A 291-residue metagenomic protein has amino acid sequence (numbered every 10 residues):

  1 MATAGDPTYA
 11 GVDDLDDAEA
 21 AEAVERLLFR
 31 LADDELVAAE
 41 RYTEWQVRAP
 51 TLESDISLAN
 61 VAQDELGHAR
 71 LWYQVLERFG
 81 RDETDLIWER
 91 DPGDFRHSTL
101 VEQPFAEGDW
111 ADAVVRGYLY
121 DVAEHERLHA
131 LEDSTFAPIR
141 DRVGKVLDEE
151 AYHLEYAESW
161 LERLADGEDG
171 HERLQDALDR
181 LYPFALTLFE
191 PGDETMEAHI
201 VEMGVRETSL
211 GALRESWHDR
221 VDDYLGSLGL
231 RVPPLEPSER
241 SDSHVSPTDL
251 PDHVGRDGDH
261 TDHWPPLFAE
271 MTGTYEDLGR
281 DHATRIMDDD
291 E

Functional and structural regions predicted by a protein language model:
Y9-F29, I87-R116, L181-E207: Acidic/His metal-coordination segments adjacent to aromatic residues that form catalytic metal sites in metalloenzymes
A23-R30, A49-H68, P138-E150: Alpha-helical scaffold segments that form or flank carboxylate-/histidine-based iron centers
R26, V75, E102, A130 (+4 more regions): Domain-scale activation on soluble regions of proteins
A38-N60, A123-R140: Helix-loop segments that flank and shape redox-cofactor active sites
A62-P92, A157-L161: Conserved alpha-helical segments that form or flank metal/cofactor-binding pockets of metalloenzymes
V101-Y156: Internal, conserved structured core segments that host functional sites
P138-H199: A contiguous pocket-lining binding segment that forms or flanks enzyme active sites
E172-E291: Extended, helix-rich structural scaffolds rather than catalytic motifs
